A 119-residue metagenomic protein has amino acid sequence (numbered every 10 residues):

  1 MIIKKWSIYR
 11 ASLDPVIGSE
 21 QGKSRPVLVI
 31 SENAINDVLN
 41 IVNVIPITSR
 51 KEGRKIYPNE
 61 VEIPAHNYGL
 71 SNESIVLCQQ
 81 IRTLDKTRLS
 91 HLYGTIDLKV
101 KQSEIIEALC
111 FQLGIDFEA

Functional and structural regions predicted by a protein language model:
M1, H66-A119: C-terminal terminal-subdomain/extension
M1-I2, E20: Short secondary-structure boundary segments
I17, N36, N40-N43, R88 (+2 more regions): Low-complexity, compositionally biased segments
S19-S24, V29-A65: Compact nucleic-acid interaction/catalytic patches
